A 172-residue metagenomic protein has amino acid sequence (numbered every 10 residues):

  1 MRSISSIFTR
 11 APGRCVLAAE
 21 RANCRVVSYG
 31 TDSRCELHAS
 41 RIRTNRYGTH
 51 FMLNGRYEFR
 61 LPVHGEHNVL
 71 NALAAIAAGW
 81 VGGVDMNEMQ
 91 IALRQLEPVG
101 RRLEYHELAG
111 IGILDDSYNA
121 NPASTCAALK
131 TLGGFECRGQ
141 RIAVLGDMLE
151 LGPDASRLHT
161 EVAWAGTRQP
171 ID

Functional and structural regions predicted by a protein language model:
M1-G112, G139, T167-D172: Acidic, Mg2+-coordinating active-site environments of NTP-dependent enzymes
V99-R101, S117-D172: Active-site beta-alpha connecting loops in nucleotide-dependent enzymes
